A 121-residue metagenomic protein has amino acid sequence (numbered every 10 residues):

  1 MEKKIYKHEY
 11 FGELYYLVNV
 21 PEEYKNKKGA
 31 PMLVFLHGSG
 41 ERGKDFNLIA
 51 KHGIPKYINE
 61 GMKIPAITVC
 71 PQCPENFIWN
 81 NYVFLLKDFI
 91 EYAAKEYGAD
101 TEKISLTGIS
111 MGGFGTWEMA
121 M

Functional and structural regions predicted by a protein language model:
M1, I49-I54, D88, M111: Short amphipathic alpha-helical surface micro-motifs
M1-M32, A66, T107-F114: A domain-start/cap signature at the N-terminus of enzymes
H8-Y10, V18, E60-M62, E91 (+1 more regions): A generic structural signal for short, solvent-exposed coil/turn residues that cap or connect secondary-structure
E23-K28, P74-S110: Gly/Ser-rich "nucleophile elbow"/oxyanion-hole loop immediately N-terminal to the catalytic nucleophile in hydrolases
K25, E60-G61, E96, M121: Structural motif
M32, L36-L85: Active-site machinery of serine-nucleophile hydrolases
K56, E91, W117: Active-site phosphate/pyrophosphate- and oxyanion-stabilizing loops and adjacent acidic/basic residues in soluble
G113-M121: Short glycine-enriched nucleophile-adjacent loop and the immediately C-terminal alpha-helix near the catalytic center
